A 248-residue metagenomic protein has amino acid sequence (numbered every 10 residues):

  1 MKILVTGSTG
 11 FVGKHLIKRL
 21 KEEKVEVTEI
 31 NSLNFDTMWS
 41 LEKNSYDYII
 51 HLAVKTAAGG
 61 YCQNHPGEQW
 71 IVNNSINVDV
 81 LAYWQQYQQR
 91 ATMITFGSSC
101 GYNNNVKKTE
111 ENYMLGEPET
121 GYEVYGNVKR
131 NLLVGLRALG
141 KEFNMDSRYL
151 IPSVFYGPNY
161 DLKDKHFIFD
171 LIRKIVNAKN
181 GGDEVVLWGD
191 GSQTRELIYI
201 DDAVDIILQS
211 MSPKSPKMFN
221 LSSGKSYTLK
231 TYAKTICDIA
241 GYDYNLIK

Functional and structural regions predicted by a protein language model:
K2-E23: N-terminal Rossmann NAD(P)H-binding glycine-rich loop of SDR-like oxidoreductase domains
F11, I17, N177-K248: C-terminal substrate-binding subdomain of Rossmann-fold SDR/epimerase-dehydratase oxidoreductases
E26-L41: Adenosine-cofactor binding site in Rossmann-like domains, unifying the SAM/SAH pocket of S-adenosylmethionine-dependent
W39-N74: NAD(P)H-binding glycine-rich loop region in Rossmannoid oxidoreductase-like domains and their noncatalytic homologs
W70-N74, M114-E117, G121-L133, D161-F169 (+2 more regions): Short-chain dehydrogenase/reductase
V78-Y122, R148: Conserved Rossmann-fold NAD(P)-dependent oxidoreductase catalytic core, especially the SDR/UDP-sugar
D79-A82, T120-I151, D170-N180: Active-site Tyr-X1-5-Lys
G101-N103, E123-V124, R148-F169, Q193-T194: Flexible, glycine-rich beta-alpha linker
